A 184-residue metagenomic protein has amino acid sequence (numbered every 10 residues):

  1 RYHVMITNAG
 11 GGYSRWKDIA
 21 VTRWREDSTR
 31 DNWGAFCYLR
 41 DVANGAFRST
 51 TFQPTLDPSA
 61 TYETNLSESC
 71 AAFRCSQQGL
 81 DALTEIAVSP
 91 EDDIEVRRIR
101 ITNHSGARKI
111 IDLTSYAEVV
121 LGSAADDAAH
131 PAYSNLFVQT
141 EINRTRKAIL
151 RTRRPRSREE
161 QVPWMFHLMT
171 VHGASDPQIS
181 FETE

Functional and structural regions predicted by a protein language model:
Y2-E184: Anionic coordination/interaction segments
